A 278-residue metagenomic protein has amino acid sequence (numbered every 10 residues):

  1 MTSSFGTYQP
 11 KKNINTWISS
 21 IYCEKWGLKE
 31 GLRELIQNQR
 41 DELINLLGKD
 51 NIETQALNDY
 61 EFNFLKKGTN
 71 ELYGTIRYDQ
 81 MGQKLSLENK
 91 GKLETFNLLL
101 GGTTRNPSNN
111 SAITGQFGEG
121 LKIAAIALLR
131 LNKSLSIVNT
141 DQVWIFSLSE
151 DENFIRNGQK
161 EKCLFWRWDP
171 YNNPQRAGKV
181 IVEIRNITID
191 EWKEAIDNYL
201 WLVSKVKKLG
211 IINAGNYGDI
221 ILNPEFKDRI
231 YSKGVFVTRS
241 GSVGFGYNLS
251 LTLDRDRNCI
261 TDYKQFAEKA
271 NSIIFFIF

Functional and structural regions predicted by a protein language model:
M1-F5, K90-L93: Short, functional N-terminal and low-complexity linear motifs
T2-L72, L131-S136, T140-F278: N-terminal assembly/transducer modules of large multi-domain enzymes, emphasizing dimerization/partner-binding
S20, G74, I123-A125: Generic recognition of flexible, low-complexity loop/linker segments
F62-K66, E71-N89: Short, highly conserved beta-strand within the GHKL-type HATPase_c fold
M81-F146: Flexible ATP-lid and adjacent glycine-rich G1/G2 motifs of the Bergerat
